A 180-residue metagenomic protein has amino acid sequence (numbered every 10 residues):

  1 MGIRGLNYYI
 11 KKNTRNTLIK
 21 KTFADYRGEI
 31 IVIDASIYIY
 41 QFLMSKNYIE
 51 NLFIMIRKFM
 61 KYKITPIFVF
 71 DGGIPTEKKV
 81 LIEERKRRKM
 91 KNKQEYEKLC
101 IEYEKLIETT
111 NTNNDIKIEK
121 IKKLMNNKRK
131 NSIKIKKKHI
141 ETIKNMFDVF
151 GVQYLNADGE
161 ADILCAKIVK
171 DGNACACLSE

Functional and structural regions predicted by a protein language model:
G2-T17, Y26-E160, L164-I168: Noncatalytic, basic helical substrate-engagement surface that gates or grips nucleic-acid strands
F23: Active-site and ligand/interface coordination hotspots across diverse enzymes and nucleic-acid-associated assemblies
C165-E180: Acidic, metal-binding active-site segment of PIN/NYN-like and related structure-specific nucleases
